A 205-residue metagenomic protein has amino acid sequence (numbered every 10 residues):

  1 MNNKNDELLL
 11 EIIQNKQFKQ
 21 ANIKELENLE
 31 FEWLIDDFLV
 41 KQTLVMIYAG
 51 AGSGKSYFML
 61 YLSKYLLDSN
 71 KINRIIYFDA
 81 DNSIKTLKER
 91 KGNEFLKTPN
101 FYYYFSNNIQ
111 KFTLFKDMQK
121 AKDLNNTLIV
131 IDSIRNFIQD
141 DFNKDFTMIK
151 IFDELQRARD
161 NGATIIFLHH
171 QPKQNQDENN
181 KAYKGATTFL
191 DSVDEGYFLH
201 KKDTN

Functional and structural regions predicted by a protein language model:
M1-I13: Short, small/acidic-rich helices and loops at N termini and domain boundaries of DNA replication/processing enzymes
L8, D81-S83, G196-Y197: Intrinsically disordered, low-complexity regions of eukaryotic proteins
I12-I13, L26-E30, L34-I35, V40 (+2 more regions): Conserved inter-motif catalytic segment of the P-loop NTP-binding fold
F18-I23: OB-fold nucleic-acid-binding modules
M46-I47, G52, S56-Y57, Y61 (+3 more regions): Phosphate-binding/switch region of NTP-binding enzymes
Y61-N70: Walker A/P-loop NTP-binding motif
